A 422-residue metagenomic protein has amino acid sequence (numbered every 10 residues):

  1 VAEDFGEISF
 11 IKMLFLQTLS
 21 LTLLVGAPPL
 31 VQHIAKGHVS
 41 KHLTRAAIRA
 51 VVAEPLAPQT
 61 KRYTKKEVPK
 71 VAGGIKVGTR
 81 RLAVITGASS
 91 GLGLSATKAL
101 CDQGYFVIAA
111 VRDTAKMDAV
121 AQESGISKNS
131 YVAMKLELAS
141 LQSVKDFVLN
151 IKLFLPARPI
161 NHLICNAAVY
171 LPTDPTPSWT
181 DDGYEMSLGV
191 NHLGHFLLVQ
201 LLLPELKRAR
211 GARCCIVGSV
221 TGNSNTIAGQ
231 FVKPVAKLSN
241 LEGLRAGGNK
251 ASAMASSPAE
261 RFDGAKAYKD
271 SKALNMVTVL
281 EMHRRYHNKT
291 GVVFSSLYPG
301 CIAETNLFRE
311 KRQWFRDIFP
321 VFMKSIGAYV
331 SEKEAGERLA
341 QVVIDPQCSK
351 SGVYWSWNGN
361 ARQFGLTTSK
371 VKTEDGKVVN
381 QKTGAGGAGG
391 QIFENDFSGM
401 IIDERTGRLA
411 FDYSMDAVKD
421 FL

Functional and structural regions predicted by a protein language model:
V1-K12: Short, Lys/Arg-enriched N-terminal segments with co-localized hydrophobic residues within the first ~10-30 amino acids
P28-K135, A139-A157, N161, Y170 (+2 more regions): NAD(P)H-dependent oxidoreductase Rossmann-fold/reductase module
F154-R158, T173-T176, L201-R210, R285-Y286: A short helix-coil junction within the Rossmann-fold of NAD(P)-dependent oxidoreductases
P159-I160, L206-G229, K233-G248, K289-V293: Active-site loop of short-chain dehydrogenase/reductase
N166-T173: Conserved NAD(P)H cofactor-binding loop of Rossmann-fold oxidoreductase domains
T173-G189: Short alpha-helical oligomerization interface
V199-Q200, L280: A short, exposed helix-loop element centered on a Lys and neighboring polar residues
